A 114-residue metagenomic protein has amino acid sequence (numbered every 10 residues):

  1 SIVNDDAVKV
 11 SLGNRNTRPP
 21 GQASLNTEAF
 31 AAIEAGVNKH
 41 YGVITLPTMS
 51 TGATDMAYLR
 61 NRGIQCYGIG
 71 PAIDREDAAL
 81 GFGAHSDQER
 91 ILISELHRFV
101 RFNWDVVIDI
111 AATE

Functional and structural regions predicted by a protein language model:
S1-E114: Metal-dependent amide/peptide-bond hydrolase catalytic core, centered on the "pita-bread" metallohydrolase fold
